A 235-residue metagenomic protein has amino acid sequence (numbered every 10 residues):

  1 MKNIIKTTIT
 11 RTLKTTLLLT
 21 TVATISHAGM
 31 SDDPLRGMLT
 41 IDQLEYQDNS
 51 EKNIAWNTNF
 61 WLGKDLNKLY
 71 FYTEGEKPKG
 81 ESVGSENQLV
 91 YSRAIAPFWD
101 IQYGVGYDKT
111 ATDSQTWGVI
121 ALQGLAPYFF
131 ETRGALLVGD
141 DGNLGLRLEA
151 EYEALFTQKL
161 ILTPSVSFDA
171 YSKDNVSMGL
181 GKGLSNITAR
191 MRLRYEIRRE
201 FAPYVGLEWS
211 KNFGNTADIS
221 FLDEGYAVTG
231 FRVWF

Functional and structural regions predicted by a protein language model:
M1-D33: Cleavable N-terminal export/targeting peptides
H27-G80, A227: Outer-membrane beta-barrel initiation region
G29, L184, A189-F235: Predominantly the C-terminal beta-signal and adjacent terminal strand-loop region of outer-membrane beta-barrel
L35, K52-W56, V83-N87, S114-G118 (+3 more regions): Residues that define the transmembrane beta-barrel architecture of outer-membrane proteins
M38-Q47, N67-K77, W99-K109, F129-G139 (+2 more regions): Transmembrane beta-strand segments that form the barrel wall of outer-membrane beta-barrel proteins
T58-L62, L89-R93, I120-G124, L148-Y152 (+4 more regions): Residues on the lipid-exposed face of transmembrane beta-strands in outer-membrane beta-barrel proteins
D65-Y70, P97-I101, Y128-T132, F156-L162 (+3 more regions): Repeated loop/turn-to-beta-strand initiation elements of outer-membrane beta-barrel proteins
S114-N175: Detector for outer-membrane/organellar transmembrane beta-barrel domains, recognizing the amphipathic beta-strand
